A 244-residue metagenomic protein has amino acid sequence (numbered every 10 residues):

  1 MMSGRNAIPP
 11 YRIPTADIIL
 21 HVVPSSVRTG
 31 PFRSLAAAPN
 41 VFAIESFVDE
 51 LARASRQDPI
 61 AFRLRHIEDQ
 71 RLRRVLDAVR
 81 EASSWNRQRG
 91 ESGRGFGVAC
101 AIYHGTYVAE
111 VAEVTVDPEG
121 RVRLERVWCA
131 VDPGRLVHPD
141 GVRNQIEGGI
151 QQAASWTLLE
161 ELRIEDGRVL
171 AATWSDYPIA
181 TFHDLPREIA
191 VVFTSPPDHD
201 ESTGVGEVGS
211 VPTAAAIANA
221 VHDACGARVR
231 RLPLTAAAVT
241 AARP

Functional and structural regions predicted by a protein language model:
M1-P244: Cofactor-binding beta-sheet edge motifs in enzyme active sites
